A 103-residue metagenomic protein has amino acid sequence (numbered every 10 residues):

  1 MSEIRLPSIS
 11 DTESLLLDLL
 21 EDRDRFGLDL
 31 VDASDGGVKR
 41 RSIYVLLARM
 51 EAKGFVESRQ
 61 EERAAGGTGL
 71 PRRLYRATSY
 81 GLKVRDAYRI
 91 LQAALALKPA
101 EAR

Functional and structural regions predicted by a protein language model:
M1-D18, A52: Short alpha-helical segments that sit at the start of domains
M1-S2, S79-R103: Amphipathic alpha-helical dimerization/coiled-coil segments that flank or bridge DNA-binding/regulatory modules
L20-F26: Short capping segments at the starts of secondary-structure elements
F26-L28, R41: Residues within helix-turn-helix
D29-S34: A short acidic, leucine-rich amphipathic alpha-helix
G37-A52: Short amphipathic alpha-helical interaction segments
K53-G69, R76: Beta-hairpin "wing" of winged helix-turn-helix
